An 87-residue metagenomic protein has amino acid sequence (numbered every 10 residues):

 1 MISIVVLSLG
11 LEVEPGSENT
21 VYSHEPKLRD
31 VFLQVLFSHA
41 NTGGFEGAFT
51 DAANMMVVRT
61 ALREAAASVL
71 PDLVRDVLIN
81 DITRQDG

Functional and structural regions predicted by a protein language model:
M1-A53: Amphipathic, interface-forming alpha-helical segments with heptad-repeat character
N41-G87: Amphipathic, coiled-coil-like alpha-helical scaffolding segments used for oligomerization/assembly
